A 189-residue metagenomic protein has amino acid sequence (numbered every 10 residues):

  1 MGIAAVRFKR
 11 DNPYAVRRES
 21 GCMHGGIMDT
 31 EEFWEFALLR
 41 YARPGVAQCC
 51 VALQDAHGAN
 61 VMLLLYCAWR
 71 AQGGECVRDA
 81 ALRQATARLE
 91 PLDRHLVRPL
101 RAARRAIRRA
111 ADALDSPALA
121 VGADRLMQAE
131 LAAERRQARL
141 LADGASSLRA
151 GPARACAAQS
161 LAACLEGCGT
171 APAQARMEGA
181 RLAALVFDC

Functional and structural regions predicted by a protein language model:
F33-Q54: Short amphipathic alpha-helical segments and their helix-coil junctions
A47-E90: N-terminal interaction modules that seed assembly of large macromolecular complexes
Q84-P99, A163-A171: Short, mixed-charge aromatic SLiMs
A106-L185, C189: A charged, amphipathic interaction segment
